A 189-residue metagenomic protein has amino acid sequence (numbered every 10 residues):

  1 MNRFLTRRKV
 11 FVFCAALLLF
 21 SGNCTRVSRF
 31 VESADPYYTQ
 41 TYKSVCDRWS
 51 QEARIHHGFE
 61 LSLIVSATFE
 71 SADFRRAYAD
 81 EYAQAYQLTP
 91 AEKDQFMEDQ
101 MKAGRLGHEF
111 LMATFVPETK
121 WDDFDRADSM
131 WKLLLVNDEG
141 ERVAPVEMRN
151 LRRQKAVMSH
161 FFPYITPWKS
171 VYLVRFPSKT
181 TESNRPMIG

Functional and structural regions predicted by a protein language model:
N2-F11: Bacterial N-terminal signal peptides that target proteins for export
F11-L18: Sec-dependent N-terminal signal peptides
F20-N23: C-terminal motif of bacterial Sec signal peptides marking the signal peptidase cleavage site
T25-G189: Conserved functional micro-motifs across diverse proteins
